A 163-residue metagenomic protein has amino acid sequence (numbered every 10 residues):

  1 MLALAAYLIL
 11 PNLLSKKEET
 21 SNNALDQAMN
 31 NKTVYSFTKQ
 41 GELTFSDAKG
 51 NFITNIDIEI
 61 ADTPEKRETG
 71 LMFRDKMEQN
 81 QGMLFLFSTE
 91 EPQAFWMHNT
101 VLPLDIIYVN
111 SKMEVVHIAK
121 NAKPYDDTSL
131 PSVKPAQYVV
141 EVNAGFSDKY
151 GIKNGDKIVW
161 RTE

Functional and structural regions predicted by a protein language model:
M1-L2: Hydrophobic H-region at the start of alpha-helical membrane spans
A6-E163: Compact, glycine-rich, soluble single-domain proteins
